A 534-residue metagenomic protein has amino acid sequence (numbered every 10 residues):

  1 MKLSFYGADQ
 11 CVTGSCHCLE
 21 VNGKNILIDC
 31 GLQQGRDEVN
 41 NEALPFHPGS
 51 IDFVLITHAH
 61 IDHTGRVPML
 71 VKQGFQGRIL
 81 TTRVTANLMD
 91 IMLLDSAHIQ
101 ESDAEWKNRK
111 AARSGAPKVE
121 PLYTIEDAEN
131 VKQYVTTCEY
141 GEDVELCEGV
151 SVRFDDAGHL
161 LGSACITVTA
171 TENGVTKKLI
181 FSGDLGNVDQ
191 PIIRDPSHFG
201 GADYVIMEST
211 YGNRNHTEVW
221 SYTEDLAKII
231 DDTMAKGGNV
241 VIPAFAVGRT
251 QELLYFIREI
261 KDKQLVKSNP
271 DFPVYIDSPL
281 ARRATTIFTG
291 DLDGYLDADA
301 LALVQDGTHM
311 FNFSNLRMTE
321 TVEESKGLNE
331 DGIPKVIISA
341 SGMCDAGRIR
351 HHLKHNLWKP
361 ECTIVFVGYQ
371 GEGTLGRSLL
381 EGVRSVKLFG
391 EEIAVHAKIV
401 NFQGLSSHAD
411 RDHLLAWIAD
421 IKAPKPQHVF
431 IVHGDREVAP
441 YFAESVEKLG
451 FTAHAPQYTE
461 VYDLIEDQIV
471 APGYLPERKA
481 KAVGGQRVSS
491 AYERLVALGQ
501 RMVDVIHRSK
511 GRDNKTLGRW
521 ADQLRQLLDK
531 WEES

Functional and structural regions predicted by a protein language model:
M1-L55, H60, T64, V71-E252 (+2 more regions): His/Asp/Glu-rich metal-coordinating catalytic cores of metallo-dependent phosphodiesterases/hydrolases acting on
Q100-E105, L292-Q305, K387, V470-R494: A polyampholytic, Gly/Pro-enriched intrinsically disordered region
V150-F154, I287-Y295, L415-W417, I465-P476: Short, surface-exposed amphipathic charged segments that create phosphate/polyanion-binding patches used for binding
L185, T217-T223, S314-E324, M343-D345 (+2 more regions): A general structural motif
I229-L375, V383-K387, V438-P440, S445-L449 (+2 more regions): Hard-cation-handling environments
K359, I431-R478: C-terminal, active-site-flanking charged/polar segments
K387-D420: Generic long, charged, amphipathic alpha-helical segments
T459-T516: Charged, amphipathic alpha-helical linkers/stalks
